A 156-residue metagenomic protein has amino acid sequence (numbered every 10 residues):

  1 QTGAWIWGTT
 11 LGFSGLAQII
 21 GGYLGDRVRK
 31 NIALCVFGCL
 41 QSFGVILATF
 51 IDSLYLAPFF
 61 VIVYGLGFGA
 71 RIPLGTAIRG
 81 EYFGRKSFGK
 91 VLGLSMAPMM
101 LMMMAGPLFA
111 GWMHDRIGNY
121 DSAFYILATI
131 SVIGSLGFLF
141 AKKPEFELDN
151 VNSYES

Functional and structural regions predicted by a protein language model:
Q1-T10, K90, S122: Loop-to-transmembrane helix entry
L11-I19, M100-M104: Residue-level signature of mid-helix packing/kink "hotspots" within the transmembrane helices of 12-pass Major
L24-G25, F109-G118: Interfacial helix-cap and linker-helix signal at transmembrane-aqueous boundaries of multi-pass secondary transporters
I32-L47: Structural signature of the two symmetry-related core transmembrane helices
L47-A48, Y64, G137-A141: MFS-fold secondary transporters
Y55-V63: Paired small-residue
A70-F83: Intracellular juxtamembrane helix-capping segments at the cytosolic ends of symmetry-related transmembrane helices
A128-S156: Multi-pass alpha-helical transporter architecture, strongest for 12-TM Major Facilitator/SLC carriers used
